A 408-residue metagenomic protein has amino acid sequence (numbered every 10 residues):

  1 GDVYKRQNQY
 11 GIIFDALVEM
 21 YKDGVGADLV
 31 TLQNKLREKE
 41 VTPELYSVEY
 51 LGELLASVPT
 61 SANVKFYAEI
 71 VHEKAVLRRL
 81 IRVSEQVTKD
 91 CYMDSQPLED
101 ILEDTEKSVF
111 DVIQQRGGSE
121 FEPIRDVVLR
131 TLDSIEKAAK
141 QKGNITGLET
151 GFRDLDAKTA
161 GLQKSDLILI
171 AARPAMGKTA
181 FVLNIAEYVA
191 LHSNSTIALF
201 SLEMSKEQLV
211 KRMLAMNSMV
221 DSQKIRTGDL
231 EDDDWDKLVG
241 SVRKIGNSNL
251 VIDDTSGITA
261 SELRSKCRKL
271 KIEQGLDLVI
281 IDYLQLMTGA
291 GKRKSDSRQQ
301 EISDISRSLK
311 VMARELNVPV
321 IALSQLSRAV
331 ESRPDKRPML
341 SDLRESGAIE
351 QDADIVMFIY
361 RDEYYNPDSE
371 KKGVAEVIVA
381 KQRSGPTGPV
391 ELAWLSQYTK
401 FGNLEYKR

Functional and structural regions predicted by a protein language model:
D2-A75: Noncatalytic partner-interaction/assembly domains of nucleic-acid and motor enzyme complexes, especially the accessory
I12, T60-S61, A175, M204-E207 (+9 more regions): Conserved nucleotide-binding/hydrolysis micro-motifs of P-loop NTPases
A56-V128: Interdomain "pre-motor" coupling segment immediately N-terminal to P-loop NTPase/helicase cores
S119-V220, V239-G240, K407-R408: The Walker A/P-loop phosphate-binding site
L155, D282, D354: Non-catalytic, usually N-terminal nucleic-acid engagement modules in DNA/RNA processing proteins
A157, N184, Y188-G275, G289 (+1 more regions): Cytosolic-facing regulatory segments adjacent to core modules
T259-L276, R293, R307-N317, R328-R408: C-terminal regions of RecA-like/P-loop NTPase motor modules
L276-A322: Helical hairpin unit composed of two closely spaced alpha helices linked by a short loop
